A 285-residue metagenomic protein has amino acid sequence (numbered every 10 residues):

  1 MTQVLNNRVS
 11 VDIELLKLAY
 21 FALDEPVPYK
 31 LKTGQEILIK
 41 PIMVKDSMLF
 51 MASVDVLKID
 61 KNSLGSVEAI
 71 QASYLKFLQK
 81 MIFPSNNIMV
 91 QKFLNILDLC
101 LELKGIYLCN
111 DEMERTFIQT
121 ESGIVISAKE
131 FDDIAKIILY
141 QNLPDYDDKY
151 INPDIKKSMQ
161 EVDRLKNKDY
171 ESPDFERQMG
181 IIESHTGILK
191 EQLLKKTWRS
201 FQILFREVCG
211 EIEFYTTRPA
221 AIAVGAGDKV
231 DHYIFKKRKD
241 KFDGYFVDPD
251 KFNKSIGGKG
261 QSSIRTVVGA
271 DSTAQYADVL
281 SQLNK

Functional and structural regions predicted by a protein language model:
M1-A69, D132, I138-A221, N284-K285: An amphipathic, hydrophobic-aromatic interaction surface with interspersed Lys/Arg that forms lipid/phosphate-bearing
S53, Y74-Q79, V90-L97, I134-A135 (+3 more regions): Generic structural signal of hydrophobic/aromatic residues within well-ordered alpha-helices of folded domains
N62, S66-A128: Phosphoinositide system proteins, centered on phosphoinositide phosphatases and their trafficking scaffolds
I88, I126-K129, P173, I188 (+4 more regions): Short coil/turn linker and secondary-structure boundary residues
K136, K157-Q160, R164, D240 (+3 more regions): Polar/charged alpha-helical tracts
Q192-V267: Accessory, usually C-terminal, subdomains that scaffold auxiliary metal cofactors
S263-K285: Acidic, carboxylate-rich catalytic segments that either coordinate divalent cations
